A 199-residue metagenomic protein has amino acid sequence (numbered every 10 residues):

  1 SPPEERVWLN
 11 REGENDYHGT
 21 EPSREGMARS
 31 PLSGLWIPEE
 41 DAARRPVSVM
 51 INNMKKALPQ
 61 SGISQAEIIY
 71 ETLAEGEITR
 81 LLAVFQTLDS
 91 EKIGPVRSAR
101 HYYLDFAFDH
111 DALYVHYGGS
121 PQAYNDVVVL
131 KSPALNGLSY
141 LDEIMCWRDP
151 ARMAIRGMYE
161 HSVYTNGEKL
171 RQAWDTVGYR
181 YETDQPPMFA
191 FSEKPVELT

Functional and structural regions predicted by a protein language model:
P3-P22, G26-Y70, E75-T199: A surface/extracellular/periplasmic glyco- and lipid-processing/surface-interacting theme
